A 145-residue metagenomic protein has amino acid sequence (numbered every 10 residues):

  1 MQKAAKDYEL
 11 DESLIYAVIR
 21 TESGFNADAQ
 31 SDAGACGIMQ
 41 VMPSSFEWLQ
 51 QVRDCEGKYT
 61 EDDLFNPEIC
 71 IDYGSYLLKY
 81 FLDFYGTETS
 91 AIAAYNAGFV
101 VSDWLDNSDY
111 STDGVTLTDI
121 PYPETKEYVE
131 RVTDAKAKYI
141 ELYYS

Functional and structural regions predicted by a protein language model:
M1-S145: Catalytic glycan-binding domains that act on GlcNAc-containing polysaccharides
